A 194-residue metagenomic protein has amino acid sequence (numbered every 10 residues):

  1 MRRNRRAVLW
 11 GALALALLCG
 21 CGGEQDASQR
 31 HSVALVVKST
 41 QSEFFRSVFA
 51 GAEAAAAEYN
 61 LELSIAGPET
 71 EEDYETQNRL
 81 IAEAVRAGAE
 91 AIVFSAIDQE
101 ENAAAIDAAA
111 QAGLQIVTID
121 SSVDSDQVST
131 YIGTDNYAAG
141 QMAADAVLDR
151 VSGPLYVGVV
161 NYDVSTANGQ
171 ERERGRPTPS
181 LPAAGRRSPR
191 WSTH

Functional and structural regions predicted by a protein language model:
M1-C19: Sec-dependent bacterial lipoprotein signal peptides
C21-H194: A residue-level marker of the well-folded mature domains of exported/periplasmic proteins
